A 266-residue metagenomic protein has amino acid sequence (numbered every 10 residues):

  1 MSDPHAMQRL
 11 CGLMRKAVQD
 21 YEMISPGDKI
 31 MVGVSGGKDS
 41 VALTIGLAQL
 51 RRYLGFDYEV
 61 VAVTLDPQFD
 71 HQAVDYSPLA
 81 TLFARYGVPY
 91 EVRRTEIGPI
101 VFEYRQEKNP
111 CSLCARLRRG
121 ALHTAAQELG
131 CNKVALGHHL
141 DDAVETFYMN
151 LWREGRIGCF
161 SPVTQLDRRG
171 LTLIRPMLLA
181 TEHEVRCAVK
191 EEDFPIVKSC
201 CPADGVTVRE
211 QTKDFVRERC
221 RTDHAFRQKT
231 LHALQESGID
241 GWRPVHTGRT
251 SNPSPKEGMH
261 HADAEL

Functional and structural regions predicted by a protein language model:
M1-F147, R153, H183-E191, E257-M259: ATP-dependent adenylation/nucleotidyltransferase module used to activate substrates
P4, Q8, V41, R116 (+6 more regions): Electropositive phosphate-/nucleotide-binding environments in soluble metabolic enzymes
E22, P26, R156, F160 (+3 more regions): Residue-level signal for secondary-structure boundary elements
V60, K133-V134, D141-E218: Catalytic subdomain that performs nucleotidyl-dependent activation
P67-F69, I97-P99, T164-D167, A180 (+2 more regions): Residue-level detector of flexible, active-site-proximal loop/helix-junction positions within diverse enzyme catalytic
E107-C111, L136-H138, L179-H183, R221-A225 (+1 more regions): A general structural signal for short secondary-structure boundary/capping elements
A115-A126, V163-R169, V216, C220-E236: Short, basic, helix/turn surface patches
F194-L266: The feature marks non-catalytic terminal segments
